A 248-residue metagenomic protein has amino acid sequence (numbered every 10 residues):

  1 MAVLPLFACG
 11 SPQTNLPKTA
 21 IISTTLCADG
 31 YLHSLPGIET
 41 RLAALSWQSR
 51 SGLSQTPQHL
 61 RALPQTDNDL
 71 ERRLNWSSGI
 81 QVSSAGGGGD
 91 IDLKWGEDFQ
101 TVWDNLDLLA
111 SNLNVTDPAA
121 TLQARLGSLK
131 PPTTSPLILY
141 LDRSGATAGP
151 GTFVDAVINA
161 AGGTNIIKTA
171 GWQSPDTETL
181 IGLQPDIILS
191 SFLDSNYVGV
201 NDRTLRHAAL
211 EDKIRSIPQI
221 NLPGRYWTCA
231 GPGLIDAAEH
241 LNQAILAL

Functional and structural regions predicted by a protein language model:
L6-A8: C-terminal motif of bacterial Sec signal peptides marking the signal peptidase cleavage site
G10-P12: Bacterial signal peptide processing site
N15-A20, G79, A85-A146, G163-K168 (+2 more regions): Extracytoplasmic substrate-binding proteins
A20-G88, T169: A short, structured surface patch at a secondary-structure boundary
T25, A85, R143, A170 (+1 more regions): Short secondary-structure boundary segments
S46-Q55, H59-L60, T147-Q173: Alpha-helical, coiled-coil/dimerization segments enriched in small aliphatic residues
D69-R72, P175-T179: Short acidic active-site motifs
G86-G88, L189-L205: A ligand-binding cleft/hinge motif common to bilobed small-molecule-binding domains
